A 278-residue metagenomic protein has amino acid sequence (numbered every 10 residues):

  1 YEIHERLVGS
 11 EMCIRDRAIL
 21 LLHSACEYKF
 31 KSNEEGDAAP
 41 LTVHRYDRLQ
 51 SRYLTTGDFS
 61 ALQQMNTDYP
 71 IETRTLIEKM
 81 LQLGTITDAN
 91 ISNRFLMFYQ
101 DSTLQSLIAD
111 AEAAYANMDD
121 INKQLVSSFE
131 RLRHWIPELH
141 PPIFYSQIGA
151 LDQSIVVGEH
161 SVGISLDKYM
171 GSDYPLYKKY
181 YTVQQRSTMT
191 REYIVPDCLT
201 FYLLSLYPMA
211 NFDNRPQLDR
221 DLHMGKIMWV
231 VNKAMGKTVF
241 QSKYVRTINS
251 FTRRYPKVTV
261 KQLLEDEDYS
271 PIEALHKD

Functional and structural regions predicted by a protein language model:
Y1-D16: Single conserved hydrophobic/aromatic residue that forms the stacking wall/gate of nucleotide- or nucleobase-binding
L22-A25: C-terminal motif of bacterial Sec signal peptides marking the signal peptidase cleavage site
E27-M97: N-terminal mature-domain "stem" immediately C-terminal to a signal peptide or N-terminal signal-anchor/transmembrane
R94-K277: Acidic/His-rich structured neighborhood in mature extracellular/periplasmic domains
